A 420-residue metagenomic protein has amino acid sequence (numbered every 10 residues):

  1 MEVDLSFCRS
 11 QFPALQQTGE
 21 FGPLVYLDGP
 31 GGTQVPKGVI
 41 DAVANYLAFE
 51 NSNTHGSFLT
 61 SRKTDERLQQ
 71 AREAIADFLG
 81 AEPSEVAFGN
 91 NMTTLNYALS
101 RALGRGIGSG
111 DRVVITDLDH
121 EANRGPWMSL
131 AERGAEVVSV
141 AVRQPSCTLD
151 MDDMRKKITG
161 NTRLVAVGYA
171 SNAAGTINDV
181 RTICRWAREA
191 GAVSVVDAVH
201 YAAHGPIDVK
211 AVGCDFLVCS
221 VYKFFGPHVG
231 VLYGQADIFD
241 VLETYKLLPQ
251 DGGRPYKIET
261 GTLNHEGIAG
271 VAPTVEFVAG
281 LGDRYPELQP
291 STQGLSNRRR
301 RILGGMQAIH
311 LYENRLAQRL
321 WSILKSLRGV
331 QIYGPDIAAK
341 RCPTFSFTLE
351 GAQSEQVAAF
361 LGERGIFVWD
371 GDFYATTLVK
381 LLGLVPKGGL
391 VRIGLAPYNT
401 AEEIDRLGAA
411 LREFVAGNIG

Functional and structural regions predicted by a protein language model:
M1-G420: Pyridoxal 5′-phosphate
